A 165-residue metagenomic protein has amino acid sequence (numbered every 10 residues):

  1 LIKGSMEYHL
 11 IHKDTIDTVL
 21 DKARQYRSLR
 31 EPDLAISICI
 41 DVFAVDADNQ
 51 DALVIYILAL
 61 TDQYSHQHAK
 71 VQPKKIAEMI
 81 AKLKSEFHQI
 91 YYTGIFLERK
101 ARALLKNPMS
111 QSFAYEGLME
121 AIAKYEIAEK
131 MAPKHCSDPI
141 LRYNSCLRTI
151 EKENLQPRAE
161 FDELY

Functional and structural regions predicted by a protein language model:
K3-T18, I80-L83, S112: TPR-adjacent "capping" and linker segments in tetratricopeptide-repeat scaffold/adaptor proteins
M6, I127-Y165: Terminal, low-structured helical/coil segments at or just beyond the last alpha-helical repeat
Y8, V42, M79-I80, A128: Canonical positions in the second alpha-helix
K13-T18, D46-D62, K84-N107, S137-T149: Amphipathic alpha-helical repeat scaffolds of TPR domains
T15-I38, N107: Alpha-helical segment of the N-proximal tetratricopeptide repeat
D62-S85, Y92-Y125, K152-L164: Short coil/linker segments at helix-helix boundaries
